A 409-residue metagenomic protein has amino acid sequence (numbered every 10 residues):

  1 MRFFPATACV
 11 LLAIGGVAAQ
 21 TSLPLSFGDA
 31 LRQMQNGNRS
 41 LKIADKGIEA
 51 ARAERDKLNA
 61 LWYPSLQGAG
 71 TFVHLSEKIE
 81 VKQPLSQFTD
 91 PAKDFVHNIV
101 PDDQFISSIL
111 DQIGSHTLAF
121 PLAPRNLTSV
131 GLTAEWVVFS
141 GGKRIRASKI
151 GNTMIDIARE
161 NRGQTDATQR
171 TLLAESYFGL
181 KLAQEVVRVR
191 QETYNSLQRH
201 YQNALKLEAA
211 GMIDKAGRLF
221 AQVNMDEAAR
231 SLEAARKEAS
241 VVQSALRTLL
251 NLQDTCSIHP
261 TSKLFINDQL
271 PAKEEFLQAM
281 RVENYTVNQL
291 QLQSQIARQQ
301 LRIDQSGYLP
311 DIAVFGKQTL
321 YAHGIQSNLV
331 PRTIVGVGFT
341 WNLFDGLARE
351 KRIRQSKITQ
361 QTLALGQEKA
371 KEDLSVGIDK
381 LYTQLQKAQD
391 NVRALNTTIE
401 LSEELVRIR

Functional and structural regions predicted by a protein language model:
A6-G15: Bacterial N-terminal signal peptides
L11, A19-E80, S129, V137 (+7 more regions): Bacterial Sec-pathway N-terminal export signals of envelope proteins
L31, I43-L58, T165, Q169-R188 (+4 more regions): Amphipathic alpha-helical coiled-coil segments
K42, S65-E80, T117-R125, E135-Q164 (+5 more regions): Small/polar (Gly/Ser/Thr/Ala-rich) solvent-exposed segments that form structured loops/beta-strands/short helices used
A53-R55, E160-R281, Q384, A388: Periplasmic alpha-helical coiled-coil/stalk elements that build and connect Gram-negative outer-membrane
P84-L122: Flexible glycine-rich, low-complexity coil/linker segments exposed to the extracellular/periplasmic environment
L127-S129, E175, F220, R332-I334: Transmembrane beta-barrel architecture of outer-membrane proteins
L132-W136, L246, V337-W341: Residues on the lipid-exposed face of transmembrane beta-strands in outer-membrane beta-barrel proteins
